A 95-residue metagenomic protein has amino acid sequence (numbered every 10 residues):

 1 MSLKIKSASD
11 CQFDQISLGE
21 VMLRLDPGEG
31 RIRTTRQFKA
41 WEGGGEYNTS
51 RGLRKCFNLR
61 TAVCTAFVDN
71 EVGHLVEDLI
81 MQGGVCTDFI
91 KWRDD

Functional and structural regions predicted by a protein language model:
S2-F89: Glycine-rich phosphate/adenosyl-contacting loop at the front of the ribokinase-like
F89-D95: A short, structured active-site edge motif that brings together acidic residues
